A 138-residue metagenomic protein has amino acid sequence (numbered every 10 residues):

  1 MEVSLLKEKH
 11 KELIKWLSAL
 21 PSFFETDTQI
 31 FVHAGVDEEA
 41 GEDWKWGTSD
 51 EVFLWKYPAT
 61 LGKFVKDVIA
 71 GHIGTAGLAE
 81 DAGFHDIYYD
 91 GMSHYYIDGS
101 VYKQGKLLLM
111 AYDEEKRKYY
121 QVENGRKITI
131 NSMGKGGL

Functional and structural regions predicted by a protein language model:
M1-K106, E115: Acidic, His/Gly-enriched loop-helix segments that form or flank divalent-metal centers in metallo-dependent hydrolases
D90-L138: Binuclear metal-dependent phosphoesterase catalytic core
